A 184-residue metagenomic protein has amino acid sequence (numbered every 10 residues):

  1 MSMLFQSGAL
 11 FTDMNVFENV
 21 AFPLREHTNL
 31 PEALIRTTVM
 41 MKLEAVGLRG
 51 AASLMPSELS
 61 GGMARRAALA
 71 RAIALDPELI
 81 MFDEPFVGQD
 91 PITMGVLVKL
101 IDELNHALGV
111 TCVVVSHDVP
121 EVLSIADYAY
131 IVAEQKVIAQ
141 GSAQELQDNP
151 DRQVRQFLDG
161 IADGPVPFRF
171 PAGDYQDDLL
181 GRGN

Functional and structural regions predicted by a protein language model:
E32-G50: Conserved ABC ATPase "signature" region
M55-L59, M63: Conserved ABC ATPase signature
D76: Conserved catalytic motifs of ABC-family nucleotide-binding domains
I80-D83: Catalytic Walker B motif of ABC-type/P-loop ATPase nucleotide-binding domains
D159-N184: ABC ATPase nucleotide-binding domains
